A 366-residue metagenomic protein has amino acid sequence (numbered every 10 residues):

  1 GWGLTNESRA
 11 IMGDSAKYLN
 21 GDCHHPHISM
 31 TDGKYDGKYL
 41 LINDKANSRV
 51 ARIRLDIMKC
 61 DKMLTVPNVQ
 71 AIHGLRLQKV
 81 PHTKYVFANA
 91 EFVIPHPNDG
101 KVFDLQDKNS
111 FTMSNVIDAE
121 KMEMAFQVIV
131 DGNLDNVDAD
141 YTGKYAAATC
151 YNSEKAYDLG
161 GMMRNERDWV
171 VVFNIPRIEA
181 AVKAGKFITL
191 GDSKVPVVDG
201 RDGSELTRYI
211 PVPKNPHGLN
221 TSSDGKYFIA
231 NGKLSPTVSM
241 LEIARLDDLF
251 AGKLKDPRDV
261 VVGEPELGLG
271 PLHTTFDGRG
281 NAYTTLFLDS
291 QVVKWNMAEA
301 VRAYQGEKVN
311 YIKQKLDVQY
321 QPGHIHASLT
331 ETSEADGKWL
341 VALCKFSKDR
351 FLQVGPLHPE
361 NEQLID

Functional and structural regions predicted by a protein language model:
G1-D366: Predominantly soluble domains enriched in secretory-pathway, periplasmic, or organellar proteins
